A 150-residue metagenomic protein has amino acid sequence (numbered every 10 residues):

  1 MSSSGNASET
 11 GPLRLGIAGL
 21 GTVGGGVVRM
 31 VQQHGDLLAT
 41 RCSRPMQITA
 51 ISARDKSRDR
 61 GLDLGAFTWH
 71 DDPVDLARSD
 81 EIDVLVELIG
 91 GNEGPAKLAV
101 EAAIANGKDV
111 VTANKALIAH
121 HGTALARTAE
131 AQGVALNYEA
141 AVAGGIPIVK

Functional and structural regions predicted by a protein language model:
M1-S2, A119: Short intrinsically disordered, low-complexity coil segments enriched in acidic
S2-N106: N-terminal glycine-/serine-/threonine-rich beta1-alpha1-beta2 phosphate-ribose binding loop of Rossmann-like
G91-N106, A113-K150: Rossmann-fold NAD(P)-binding glycine/threonine-rich loop
